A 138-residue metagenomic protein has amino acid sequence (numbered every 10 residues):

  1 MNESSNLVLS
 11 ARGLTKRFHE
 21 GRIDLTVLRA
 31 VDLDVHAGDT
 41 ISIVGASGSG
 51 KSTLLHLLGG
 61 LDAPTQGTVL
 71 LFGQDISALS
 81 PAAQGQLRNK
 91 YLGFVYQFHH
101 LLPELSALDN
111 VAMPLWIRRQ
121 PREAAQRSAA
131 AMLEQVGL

Functional and structural regions predicted by a protein language model:
S4-V8, R17-A30: A short, flexible loop at the N-terminus of ABC-type nucleotide-binding domains that lies
R22-L25, I76-L92: ABC ATPase NBD coupling module
I41-S42, F94: Short beta-strand immediately N-terminal to the Walker A/P-loop
V44-A46: The feature captures the beta-strand-to-loop junction immediately N-terminal to the Walker
G59: Helix-to-loop junction immediately C-terminal to a conserved catalytic motif
T68-L70, Q74: ATP-binding/catalytic-site motifs of ATP-hydrolyzing domains
Q74-D75, E123-L138: Conserved ABC ATPase "signature" region
L105-P114: Short coil-to-helix segment of the ABC ATPase nucleotide-binding domain corresponding to the Q-loop/switch region
